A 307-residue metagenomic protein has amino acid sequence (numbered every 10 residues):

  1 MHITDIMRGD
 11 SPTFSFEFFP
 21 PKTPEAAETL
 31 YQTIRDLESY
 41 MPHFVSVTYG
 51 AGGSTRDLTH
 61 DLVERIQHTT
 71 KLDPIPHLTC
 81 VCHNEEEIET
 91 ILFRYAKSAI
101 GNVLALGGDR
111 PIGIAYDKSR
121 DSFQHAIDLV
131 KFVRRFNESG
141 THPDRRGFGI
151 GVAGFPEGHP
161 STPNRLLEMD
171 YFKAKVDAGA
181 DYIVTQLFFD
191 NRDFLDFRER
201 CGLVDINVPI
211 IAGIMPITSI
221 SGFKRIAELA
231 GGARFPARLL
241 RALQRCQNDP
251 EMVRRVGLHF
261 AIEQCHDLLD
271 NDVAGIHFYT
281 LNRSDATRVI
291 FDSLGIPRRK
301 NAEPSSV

Functional and structural regions predicted by a protein language model:
M1-V47: Conserved N-terminal beta1-alpha1 strand-loop-helix module at the mouth
I3-I6, E25-E28, G53-R65, N84-T90 (+4 more regions): Active-site-adjacent beta->alpha loops and helix N-cap segments on the catalytic face of soluble alpha/beta enzymes
T13-T29, P74-E86, G149-L167, Q244-H259: Active-site mouth loops of central-metabolism enzymes
E17, V45, Y95, K175 (+3 more regions): Conserved, mostly hydrophobic/aromatic
F18-P21, T48-G52, H77-H83, G108-D109 (+5 more regions): Active-site beta-loop-alpha junctions enriched in small/polar residues
P24-L37, T59, E85-L92, P163-A174 (+1 more regions): Short, acidic/polar
D121-D144, V152-S161, L203-E263, L294-V307: Active-site pocket-lining/capping segments in soluble small-molecule metabolic enzymes
